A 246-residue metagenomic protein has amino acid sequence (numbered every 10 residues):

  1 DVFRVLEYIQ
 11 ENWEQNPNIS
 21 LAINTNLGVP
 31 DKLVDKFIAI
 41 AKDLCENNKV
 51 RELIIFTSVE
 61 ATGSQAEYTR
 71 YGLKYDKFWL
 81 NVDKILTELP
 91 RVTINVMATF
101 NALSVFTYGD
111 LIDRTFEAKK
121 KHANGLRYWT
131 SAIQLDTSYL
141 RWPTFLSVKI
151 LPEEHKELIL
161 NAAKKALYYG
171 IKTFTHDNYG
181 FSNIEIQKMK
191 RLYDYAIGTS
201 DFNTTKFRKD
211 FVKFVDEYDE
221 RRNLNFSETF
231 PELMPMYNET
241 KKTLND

Functional and structural regions predicted by a protein language model:
D1-V2, I9-K36, D43-W79, V92-A102 (+1 more regions): Core AdoMet radical
V5, I9, A41, V82-I85 (+2 more regions): Hydrophobic positions in alpha-helices of CheY-like receiver
F100-F106, A123-K164, H176-M189: Flexible glycine/acidic-rich beta-alpha junction loops that bind and position SAM and/or redox cofactors in anaerobic
A102-A118: Catalytic cores of alpha/beta
K165-D246: Radical SAM enzyme core and accessory elements
